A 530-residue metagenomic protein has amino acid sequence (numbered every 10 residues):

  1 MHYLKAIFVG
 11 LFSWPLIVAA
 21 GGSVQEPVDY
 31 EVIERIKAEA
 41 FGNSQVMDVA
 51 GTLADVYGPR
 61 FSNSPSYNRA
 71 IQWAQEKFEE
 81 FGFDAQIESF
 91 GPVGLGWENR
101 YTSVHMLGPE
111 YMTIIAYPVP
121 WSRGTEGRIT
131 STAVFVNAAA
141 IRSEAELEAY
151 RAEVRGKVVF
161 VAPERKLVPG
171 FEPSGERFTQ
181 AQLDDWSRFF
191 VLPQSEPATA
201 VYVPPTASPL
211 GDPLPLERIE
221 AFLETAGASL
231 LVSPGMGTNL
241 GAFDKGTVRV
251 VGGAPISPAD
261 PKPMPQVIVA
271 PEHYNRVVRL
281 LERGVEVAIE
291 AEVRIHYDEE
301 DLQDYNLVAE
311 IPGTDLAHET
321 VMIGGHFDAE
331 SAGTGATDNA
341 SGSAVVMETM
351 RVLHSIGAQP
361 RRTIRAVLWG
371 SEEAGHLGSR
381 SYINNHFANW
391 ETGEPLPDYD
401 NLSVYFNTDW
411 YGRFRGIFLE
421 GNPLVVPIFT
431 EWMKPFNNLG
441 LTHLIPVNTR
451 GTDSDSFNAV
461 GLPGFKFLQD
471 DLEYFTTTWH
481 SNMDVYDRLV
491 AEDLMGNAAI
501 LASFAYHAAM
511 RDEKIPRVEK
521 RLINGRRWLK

Functional and structural regions predicted by a protein language model:
S23-D29, G51, D55-P197: Noncatalytic luminal/extracellular "stalk/propeptide" segments of secretory-pathway proteins
V24, V28-S64, F90, Y101 (+4 more regions): N-terminal capping segment at the start of a domain
E31-V32, S122-E146, V251-A336, E348-R351 (+1 more regions): Soluble metallo-hydrolase cores and metallopeptidase-like ectodomains found primarily in the secretory/periplasmic
I33-F41, D55-P65, T102, P120 (+13 more regions): Second-shell loop/turn segments in exported
D48, V352-L377, Y405: Short helix-loop-beta-strand segments that form the rim/entrance of peptidase-like active sites
P109-T113, E126-S131, A152, G156 (+5 more regions): Metal-dependent peptidase/peptidase-like ectodomains
Q194-E196, V203-P204, G211, P215-L216 (+6 more regions): Loop-rich non-cytosolic ectodomains and luminal regions
A200-S208, D212-P213, E220, E224-T225 (+4 more regions): Active-site-adjacent substrate-binding region of metalloamidase/peptidase-like peptide-processing proteins
